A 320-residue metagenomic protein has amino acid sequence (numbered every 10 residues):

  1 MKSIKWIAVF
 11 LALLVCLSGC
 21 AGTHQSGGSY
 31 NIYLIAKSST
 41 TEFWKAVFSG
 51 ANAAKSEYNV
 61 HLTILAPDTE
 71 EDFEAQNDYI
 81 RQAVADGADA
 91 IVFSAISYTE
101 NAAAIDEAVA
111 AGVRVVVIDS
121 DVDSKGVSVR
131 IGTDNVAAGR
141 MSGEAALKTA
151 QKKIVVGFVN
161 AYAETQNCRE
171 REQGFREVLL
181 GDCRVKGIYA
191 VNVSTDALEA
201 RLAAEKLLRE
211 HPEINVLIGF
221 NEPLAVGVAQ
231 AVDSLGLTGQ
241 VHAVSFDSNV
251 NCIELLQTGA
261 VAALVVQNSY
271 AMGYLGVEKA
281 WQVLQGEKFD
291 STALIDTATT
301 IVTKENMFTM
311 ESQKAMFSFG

Functional and structural regions predicted by a protein language model:
M1-N31, V84, D106-A111, S318-G320: Short, low-complexity disordered leader/linker segments with a strong preference for bacterial N-terminal type II
I32-Y58, T63-N77, S94-Y98, V159-E170 (+1 more regions): Extracytoplasmic "Venus flytrap"
F43-V60, A138-S142, Q166-V185, E199 (+2 more regions): Short, solvent-exposed amphipathic alpha-helices that sit in or adjacent to ligand/effector-binding or catalytic
E57-T69, V155-F158, L179-A197: Short beta-strand elements in bilobed, periplasmic/extracellular small-molecule ligand-binding domains
Q76, I131-V156, R169-E170, E199-R201 (+2 more regions): Hydrophobic alpha-helical segments within soluble ligand-binding/sensing domains
R81-V109, F175, V193-L255: Hydrophobic alpha-helical
Y98-A137, V155, A161, D247-Q257 (+3 more regions): Flexible loop/hinge segments that line or gate small-molecule binding clefts
V159, N167, V178-L179, A271-G320: Hinge/cleft segment of the Venus flytrap/periplasmic-binding protein
